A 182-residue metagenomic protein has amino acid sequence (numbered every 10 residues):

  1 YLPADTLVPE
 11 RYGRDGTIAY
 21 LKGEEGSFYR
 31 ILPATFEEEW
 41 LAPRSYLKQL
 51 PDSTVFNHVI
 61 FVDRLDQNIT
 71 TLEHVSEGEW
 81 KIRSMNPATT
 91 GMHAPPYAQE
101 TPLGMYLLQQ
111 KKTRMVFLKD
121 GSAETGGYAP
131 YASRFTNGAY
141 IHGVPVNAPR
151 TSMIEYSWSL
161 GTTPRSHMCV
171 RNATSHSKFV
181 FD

Functional and structural regions predicted by a protein language model:
L7-Y12, Y97, V180-F181: Short, surface-exposed secondary-structure edge patches
P9-L47: SH3/SH3-like beta-barrel superfamily modules
R14-T17, Q67, S175-F181: Solvent-exposed, polar/charged alpha-helical surfaces in well-ordered, non-transmembrane soluble domains, broadly
G26-F28, T54-N57, R64-Q67, R83 (+4 more regions): Extracytoplasmic
R44-P95: A structural motif detector for short, solvent-exposed N-terminal "entry" segments of globular domains
I60-D63, I69-T71, Y106-Q110, R134 (+2 more regions): Structural recognition of the beta-strand scaffold that forms the well-ordered cores of secreted hydrolase catalytic
L103, M115-D182: Exported/periplasmic cell-wall-interacting domains
